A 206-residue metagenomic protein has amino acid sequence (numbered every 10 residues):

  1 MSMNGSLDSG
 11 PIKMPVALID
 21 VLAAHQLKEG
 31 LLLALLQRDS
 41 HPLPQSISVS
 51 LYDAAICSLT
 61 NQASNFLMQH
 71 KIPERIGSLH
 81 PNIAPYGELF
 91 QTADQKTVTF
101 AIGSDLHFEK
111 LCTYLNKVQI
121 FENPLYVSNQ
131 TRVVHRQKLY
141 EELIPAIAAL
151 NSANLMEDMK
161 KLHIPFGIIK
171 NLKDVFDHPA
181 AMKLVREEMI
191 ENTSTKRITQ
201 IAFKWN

Functional and structural regions predicted by a protein language model:
M1-D94: Active-site-adjacent "lid/gating" segments in soluble enzymes
N4-G5, L51, I102, Q200 (+1 more regions): Pocket-edge structural micro-motifs
Y52-A54, Q95, G103-D105, N171-L172: Histidine- and/or cysteine-centered catalytic micro-motif in compact active-site loops
C57-N61, T131-K138, F176-A181: Short, solvent-exposed polar/charged micro-motifs at secondary-structure junctions
E74, Q91-A93, K170-N206: Terminal low-complexity tails and localization/encapsulation signals of metabolic enzymes
Y86-L162, F166: Aromatic-enriched alpha-helical interface/lid elements that frame and gate functional surfaces
